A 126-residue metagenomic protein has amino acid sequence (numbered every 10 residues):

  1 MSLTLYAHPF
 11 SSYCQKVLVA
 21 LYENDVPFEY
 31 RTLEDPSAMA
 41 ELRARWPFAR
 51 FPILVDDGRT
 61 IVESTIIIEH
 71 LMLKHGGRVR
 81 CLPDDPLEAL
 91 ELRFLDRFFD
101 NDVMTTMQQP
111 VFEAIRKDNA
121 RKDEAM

Functional and structural regions predicted by a protein language model:
M1-E124: GST-like domain detector, emphasizing the conserved glutathione-binding G-site in the N-terminal thioredoxin-like
